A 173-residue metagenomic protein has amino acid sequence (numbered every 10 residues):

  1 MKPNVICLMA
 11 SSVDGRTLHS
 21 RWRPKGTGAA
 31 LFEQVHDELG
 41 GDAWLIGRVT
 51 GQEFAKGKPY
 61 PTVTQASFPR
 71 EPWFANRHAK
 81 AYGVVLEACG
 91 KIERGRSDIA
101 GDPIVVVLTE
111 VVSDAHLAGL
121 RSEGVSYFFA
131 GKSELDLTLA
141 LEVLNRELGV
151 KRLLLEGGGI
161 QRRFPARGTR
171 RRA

Functional and structural regions predicted by a protein language model:
K2-E147: Active-site ligand-binding patch in enzyme domains
D42-A43, K151, R171-R172: Conserved acidic residues
I46-R48, E156-G159: Glycine-rich beta-strand-to-loop/alpha-helix junction loops that act as flexible
V106, L153-E156: Internal active-site segments that recognize and position negatively charged phosphoryl groups and nucleotide moieties
F128-F129, R152-L154: Short catalytic-loop micro-motif centered on adjacent basic/acidic residues
T138, G158-R162: A short, acidic, amphipathic alpha-helical segment used as a generic capping/interface helix at domain edges
Q161-A173: Short acidic amphipathic segments
